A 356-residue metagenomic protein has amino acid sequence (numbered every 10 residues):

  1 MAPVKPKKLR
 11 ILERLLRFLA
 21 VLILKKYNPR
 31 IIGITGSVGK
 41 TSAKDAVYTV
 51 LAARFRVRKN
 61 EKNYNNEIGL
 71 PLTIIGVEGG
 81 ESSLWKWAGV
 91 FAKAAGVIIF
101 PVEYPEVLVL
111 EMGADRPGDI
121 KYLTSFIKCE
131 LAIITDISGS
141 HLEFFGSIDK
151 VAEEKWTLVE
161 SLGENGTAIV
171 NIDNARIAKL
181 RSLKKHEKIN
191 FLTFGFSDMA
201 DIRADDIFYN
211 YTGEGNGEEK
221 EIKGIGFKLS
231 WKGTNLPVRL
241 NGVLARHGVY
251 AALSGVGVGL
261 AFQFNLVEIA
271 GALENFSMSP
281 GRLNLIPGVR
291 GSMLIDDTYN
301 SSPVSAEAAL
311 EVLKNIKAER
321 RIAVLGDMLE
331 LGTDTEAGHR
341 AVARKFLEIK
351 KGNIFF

Functional and structural regions predicted by a protein language model:
M1-T35, S42-R54, E67-I68, I74-I75 (+1 more regions): Short, basic phosphate-binding NTP loop
R17, V21-Y27, A52-E153, V249 (+1 more regions): ATP-dependent carboxylate-amine ligase catalytic core
Y27-P29, T124-S125, C129-M293, A318-E319 (+1 more regions): Acidic, Mg2+-coordinating active-site environments of NTP-dependent enzymes
G33, R58-K59, V107-E111, A168-I169 (+2 more regions): Short catalytic-loop micro-motif centered on adjacent basic/acidic residues
V47, L51, T73-I74, A252-F262 (+2 more regions): Buried hydrophobic packing segments
N60, L110, L240, I295-D296 (+2 more regions): Thr-Gly-centered strand-to-loop micro-motif
S279, T298-F356: Active-site beta-alpha connecting loops in nucleotide-dependent enzymes
